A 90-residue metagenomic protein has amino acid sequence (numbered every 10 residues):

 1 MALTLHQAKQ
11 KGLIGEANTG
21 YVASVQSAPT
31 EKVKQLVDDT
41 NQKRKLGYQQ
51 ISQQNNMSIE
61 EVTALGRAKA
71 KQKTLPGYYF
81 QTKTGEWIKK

Functional and structural regions predicted by a protein language model:
A2-D39, K43, N55, I59-K90: Amphipathic, charged alpha-helical segments and their helix-to-coil junctions in extracytoplasmic/peripheral assemblies
G47-Q49: Contiguous, amphipathic alpha-helical segments that mediate oligomerization or scaffolding in large protein assemblies
